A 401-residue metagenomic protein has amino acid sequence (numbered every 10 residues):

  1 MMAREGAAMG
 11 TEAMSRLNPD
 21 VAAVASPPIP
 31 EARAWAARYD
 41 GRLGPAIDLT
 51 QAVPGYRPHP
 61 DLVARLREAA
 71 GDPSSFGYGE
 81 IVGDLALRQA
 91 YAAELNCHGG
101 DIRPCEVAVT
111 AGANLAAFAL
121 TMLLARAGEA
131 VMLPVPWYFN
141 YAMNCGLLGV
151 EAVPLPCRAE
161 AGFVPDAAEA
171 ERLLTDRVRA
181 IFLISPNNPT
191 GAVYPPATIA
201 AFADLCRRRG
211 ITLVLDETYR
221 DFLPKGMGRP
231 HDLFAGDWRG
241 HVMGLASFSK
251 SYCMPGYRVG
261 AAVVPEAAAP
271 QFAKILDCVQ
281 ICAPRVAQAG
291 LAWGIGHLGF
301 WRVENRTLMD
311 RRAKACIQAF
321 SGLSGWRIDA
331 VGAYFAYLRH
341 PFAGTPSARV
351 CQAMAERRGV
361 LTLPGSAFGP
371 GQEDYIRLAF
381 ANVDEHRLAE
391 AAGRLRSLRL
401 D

Functional and structural regions predicted by a protein language model:
M2, A93, E171, G344 (+2 more regions): PLP-dependent enzyme catalytic core of the Aspartate aminotransferase-like
G6, A235-D310, K314-Q318, R399: Conserved core segment of the aminotransferase class I/II
A13, P19-G112, A119, I295-H297 (+2 more regions): N-terminal small-domain helix-loop-helix segment of the aminotransferase-like
A32, L49, L66, Y91 (+13 more regions): Generic structural signal for small/hydrophobic residues in well-ordered secondary structure, especially within
Y39, L43, L148, R208-R209 (+2 more regions): Helix C-cap/helix->beta junction micro-motif
S75-D204, D221-D237, G393: Conserved core of the PLP fold type I
A292, L308-I317, R327-H340, Q372: Conserved glycine-rich beta-strand-loop-beta hairpin in the small C-terminal domain of fold type I
